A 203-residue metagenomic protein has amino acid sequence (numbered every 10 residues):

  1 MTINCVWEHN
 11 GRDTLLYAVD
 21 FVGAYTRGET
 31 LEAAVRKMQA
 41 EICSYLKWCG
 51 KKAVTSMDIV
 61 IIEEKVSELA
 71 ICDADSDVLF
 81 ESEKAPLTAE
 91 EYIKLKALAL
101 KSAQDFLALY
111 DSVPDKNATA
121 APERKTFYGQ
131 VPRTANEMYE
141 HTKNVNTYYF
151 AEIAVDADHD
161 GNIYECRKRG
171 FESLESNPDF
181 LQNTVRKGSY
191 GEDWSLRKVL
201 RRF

Functional and structural regions predicted by a protein language model:
M1-F203: Aromatic-glycine hotspot motif
